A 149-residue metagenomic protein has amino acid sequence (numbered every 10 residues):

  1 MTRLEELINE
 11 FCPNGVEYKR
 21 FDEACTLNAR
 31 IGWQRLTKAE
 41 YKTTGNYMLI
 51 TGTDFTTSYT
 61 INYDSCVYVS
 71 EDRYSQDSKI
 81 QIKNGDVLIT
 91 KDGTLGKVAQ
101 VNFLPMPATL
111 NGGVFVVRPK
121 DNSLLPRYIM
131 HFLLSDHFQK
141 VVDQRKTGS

Functional and structural regions predicted by a protein language model:
M1-F11, T60, S65-D77, A99-N102 (+2 more regions): A cross-kingdom feature marking solvent-exposed beta-strand/loop segments within repeated, beta-rich binding/scaffold
R3, L7-G32: Non-catalytic DNA-recognition/assembly elements of restriction-modification systems
R3-E5, A29-G32, T57-T60, S123-P126 (+2 more regions): Short loop/beta submotifs within extracellular cysteine-rich repeat domains
V16-A24, Y47, I82, L88: Short, structured motif recognition centered on aromatic/hydrophobic residues
A24-A39, T53-N84: Sequence-specific dsDNA recognition surfaces
K38-E40, G112, F132-S149: Specificity-determining recognition surfaces
T51-G52, C66-L134: A short beta-sheet element
